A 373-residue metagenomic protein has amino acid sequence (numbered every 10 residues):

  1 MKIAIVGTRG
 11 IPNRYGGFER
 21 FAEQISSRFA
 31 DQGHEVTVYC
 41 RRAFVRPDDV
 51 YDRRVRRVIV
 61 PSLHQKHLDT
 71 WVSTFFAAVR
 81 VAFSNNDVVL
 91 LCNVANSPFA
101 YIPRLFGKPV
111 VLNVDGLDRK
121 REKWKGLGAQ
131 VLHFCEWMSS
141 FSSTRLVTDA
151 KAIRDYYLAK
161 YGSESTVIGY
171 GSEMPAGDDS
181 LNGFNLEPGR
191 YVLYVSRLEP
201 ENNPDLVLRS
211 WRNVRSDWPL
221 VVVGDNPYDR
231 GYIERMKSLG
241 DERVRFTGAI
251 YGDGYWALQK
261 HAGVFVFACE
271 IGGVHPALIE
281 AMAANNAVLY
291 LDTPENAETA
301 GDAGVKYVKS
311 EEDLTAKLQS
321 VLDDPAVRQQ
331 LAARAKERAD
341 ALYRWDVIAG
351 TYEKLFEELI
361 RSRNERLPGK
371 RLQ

Functional and structural regions predicted by a protein language model:
A4, G183-R215, V221: Conserved donor-binding/catalytic core segment of Leloir-type glycosyltransferases
L68-A82, N86-D115, G273: An aromatic- and histidine-rich active-site surface loop
V79-A82, L105, G128-L146: Membrane-proximal helix-turn-helix segments that form the acceptor-binding/catalytic region of lipid-linked
I233-W256: Nucleotide-activated donor-binding/catalytic signature segment of Leloir-type glycosyltransferases, i.e., the conserved
E270: Aromatic "clamp/platform" in nucleotide-sugar-dependent glycosyltransferases that forms part of the donor/acceptor
A287-Y290: Short hydrophobic beta-strand element within catalytic cores of glycosyltransferases and related nucleotide-activated
G304-E312, S320-A326: Conserved acidic donor-binding segment of nucleotide-sugar-dependent glycosyltransferases
V327-L342, T351: A short, well-ordered alpha-helix in the C-terminal region of glycosyltransferases
